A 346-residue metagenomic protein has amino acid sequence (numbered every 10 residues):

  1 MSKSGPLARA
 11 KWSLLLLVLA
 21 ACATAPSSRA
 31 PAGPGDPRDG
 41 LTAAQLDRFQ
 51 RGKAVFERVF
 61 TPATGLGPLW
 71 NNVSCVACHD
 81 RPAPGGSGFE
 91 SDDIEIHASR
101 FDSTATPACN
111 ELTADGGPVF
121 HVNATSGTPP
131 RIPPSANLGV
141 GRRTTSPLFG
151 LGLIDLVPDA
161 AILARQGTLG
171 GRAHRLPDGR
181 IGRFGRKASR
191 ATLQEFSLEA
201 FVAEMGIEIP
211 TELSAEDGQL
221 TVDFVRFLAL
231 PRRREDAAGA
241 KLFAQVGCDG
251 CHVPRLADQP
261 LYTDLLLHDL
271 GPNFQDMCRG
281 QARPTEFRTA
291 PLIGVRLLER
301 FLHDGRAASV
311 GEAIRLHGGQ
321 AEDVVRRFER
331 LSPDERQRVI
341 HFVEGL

Functional and structural regions predicted by a protein language model:
S2-S13: Bacterial N-terminal signal peptides that target proteins for export
K11-A21: Bacterial N-terminal signal peptides
C22-L346: Periplasmic c-type cytochrome electron-transfer domains
